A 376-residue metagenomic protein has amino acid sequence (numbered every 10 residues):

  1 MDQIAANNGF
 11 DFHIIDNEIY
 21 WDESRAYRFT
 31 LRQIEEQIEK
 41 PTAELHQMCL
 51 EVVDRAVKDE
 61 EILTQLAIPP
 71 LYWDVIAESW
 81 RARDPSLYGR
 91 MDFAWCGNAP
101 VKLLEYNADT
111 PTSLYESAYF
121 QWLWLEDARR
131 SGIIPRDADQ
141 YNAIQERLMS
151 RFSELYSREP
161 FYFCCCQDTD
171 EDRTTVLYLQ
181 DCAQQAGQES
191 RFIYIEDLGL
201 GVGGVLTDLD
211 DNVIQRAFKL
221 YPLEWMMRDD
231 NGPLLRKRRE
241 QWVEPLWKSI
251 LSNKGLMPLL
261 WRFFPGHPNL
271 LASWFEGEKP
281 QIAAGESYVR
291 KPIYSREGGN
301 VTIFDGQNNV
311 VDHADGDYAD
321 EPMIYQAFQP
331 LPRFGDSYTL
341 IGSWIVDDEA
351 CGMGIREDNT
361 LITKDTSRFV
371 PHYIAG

Functional and structural regions predicted by a protein language model:
M1-G376: Preference for protein termini
